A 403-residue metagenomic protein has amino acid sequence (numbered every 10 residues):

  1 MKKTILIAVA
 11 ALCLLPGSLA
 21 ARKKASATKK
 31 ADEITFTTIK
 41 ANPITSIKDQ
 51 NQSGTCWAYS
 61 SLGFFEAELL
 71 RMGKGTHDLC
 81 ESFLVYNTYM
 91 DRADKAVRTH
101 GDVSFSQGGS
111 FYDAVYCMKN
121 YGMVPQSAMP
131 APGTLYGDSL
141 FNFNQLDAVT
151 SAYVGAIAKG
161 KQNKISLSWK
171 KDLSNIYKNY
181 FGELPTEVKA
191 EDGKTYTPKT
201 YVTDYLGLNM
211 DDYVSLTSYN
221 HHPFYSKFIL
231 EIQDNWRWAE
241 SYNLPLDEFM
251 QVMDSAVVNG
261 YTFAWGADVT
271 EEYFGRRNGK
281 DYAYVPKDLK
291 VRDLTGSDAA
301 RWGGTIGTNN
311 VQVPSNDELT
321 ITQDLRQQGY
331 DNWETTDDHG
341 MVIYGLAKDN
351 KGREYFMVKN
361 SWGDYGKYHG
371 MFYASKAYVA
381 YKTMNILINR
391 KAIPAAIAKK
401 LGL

Functional and structural regions predicted by a protein language model:
M1-K24: Bacterial Sec-dependent N-terminal signal peptides
T4, L12-C13, K30, T76 (+4 more regions): A generic structural signal for short, solvent-exposed coil/turn residues that cap or connect secondary-structure
P16-G17, Q52, A114, H339: Generic detector of short, well-ordered, non-transmembrane alpha-helical segments enriched in hydrophobic residues
R22-E33: N-terminal zymogen propeptides
A31-G266, G366-Y368: Active-site nucleophile-adjacent alpha helix/oxyanion-hole segment immediately C-terminal to the catalytic cysteine
K171-L403: Active-site signature of cysteine proteases
